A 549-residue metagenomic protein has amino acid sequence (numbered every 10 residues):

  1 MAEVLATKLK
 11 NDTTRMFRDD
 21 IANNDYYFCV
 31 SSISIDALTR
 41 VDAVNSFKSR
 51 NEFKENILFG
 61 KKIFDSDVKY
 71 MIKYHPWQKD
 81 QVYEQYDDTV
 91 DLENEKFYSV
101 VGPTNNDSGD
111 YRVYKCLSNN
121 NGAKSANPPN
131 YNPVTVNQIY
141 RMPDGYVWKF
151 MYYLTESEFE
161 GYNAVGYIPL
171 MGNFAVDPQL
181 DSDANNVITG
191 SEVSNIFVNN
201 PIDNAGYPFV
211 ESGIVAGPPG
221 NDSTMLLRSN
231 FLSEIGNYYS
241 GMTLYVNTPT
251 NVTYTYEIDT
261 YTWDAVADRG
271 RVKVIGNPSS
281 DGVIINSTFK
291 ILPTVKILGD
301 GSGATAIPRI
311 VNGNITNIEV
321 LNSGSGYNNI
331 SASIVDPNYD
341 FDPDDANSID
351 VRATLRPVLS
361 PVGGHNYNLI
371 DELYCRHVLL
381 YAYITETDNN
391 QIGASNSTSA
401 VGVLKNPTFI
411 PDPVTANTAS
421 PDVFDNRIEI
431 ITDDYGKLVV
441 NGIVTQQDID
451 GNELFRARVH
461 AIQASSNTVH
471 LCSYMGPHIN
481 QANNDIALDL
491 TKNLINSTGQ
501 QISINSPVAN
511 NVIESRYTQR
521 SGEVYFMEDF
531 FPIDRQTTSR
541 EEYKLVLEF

Functional and structural regions predicted by a protein language model:
M1-V187, Q446, G451-R456, I462 (+1 more regions): Tryptophan-rich substrate-binding surfaces of secreted polymer-degrading and adhesive proteins
D144-F549: Conserved, function-critical positions that sit in or immediately flank catalytic and ligand-binding motifs
